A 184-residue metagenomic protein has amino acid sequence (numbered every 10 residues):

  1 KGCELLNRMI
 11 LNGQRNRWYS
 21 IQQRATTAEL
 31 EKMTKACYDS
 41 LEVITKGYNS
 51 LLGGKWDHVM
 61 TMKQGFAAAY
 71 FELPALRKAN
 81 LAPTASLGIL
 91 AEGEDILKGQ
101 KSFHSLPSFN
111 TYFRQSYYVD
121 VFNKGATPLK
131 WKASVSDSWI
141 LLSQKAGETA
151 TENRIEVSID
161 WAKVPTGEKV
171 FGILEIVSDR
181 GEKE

Functional and structural regions predicted by a protein language model:
K1-N123: Catalytic domains of carbohydrate-active enzymes that cleave complex glycans
S108-R114, A150-R154, G167: Solvent-exposed, conformationally flexible loop/turn segments
S116, P128-K132, F171: Exposed beta-strand and adjacent loop surfaces of beta-rich binding modules that mediate intermolecular recognition
V119, T166-R180, E184: A short beta-strand micro-motif common to beta-rich folds, especially ectodomain repeats
V121, I159-W161, I176: Hydrophobic beta-strand positions in extracellular immunoglobulin-like domains
K124-E156: Surface-exposed binding patches on compact interaction domains or structured appendages
K124-G125, K163, R180: Short, acidic/polar linear motifs in exposed loop/turn regions
R154-F171: Extracellular/luminal low-complexity segments enriched in Ser/Thr/Pro
